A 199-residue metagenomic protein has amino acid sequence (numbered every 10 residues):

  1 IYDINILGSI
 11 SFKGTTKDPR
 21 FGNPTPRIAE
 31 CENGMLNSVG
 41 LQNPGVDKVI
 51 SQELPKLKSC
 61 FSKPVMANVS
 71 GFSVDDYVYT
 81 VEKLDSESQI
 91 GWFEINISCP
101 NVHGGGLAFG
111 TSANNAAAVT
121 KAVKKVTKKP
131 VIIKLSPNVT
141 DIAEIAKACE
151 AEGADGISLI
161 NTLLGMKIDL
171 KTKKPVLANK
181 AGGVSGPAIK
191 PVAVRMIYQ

Functional and structural regions predicted by a protein language model:
I1-V65, S70-F72: N-terminal capping/small domains of soluble enzymes
S51, S59-C60, V74-Q199: Alpha/beta enzyme core
